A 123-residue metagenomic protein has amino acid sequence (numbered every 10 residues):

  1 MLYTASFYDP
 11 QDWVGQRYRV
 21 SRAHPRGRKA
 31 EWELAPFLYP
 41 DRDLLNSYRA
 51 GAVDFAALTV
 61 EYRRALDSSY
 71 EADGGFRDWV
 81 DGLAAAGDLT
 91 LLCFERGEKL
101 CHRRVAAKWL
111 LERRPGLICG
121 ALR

Functional and structural regions predicted by a protein language model:
M1-R123: Residues lining hydrophobic/aromatic ligand-binding pockets adjacent to catalytic sites
